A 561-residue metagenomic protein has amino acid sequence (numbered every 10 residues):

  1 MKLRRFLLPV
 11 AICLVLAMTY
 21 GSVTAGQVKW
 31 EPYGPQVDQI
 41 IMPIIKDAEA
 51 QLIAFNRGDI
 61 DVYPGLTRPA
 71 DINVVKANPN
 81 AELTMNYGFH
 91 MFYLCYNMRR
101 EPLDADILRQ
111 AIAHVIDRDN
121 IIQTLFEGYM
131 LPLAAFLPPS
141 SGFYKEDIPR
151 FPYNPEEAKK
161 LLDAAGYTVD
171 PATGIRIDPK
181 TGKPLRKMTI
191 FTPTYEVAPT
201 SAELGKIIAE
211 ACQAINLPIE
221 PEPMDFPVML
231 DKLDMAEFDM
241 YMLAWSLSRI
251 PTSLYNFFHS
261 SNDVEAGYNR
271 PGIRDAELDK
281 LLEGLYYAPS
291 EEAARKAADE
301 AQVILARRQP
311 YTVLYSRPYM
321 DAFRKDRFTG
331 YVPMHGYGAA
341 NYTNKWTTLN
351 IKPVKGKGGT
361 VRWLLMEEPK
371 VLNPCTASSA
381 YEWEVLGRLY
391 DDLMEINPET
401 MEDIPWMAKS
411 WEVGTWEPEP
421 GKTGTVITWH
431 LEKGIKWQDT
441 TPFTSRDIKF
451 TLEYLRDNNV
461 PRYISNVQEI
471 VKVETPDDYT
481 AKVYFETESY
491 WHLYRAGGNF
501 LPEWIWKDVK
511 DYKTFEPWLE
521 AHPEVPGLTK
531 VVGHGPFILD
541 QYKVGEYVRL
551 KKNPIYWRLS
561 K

Functional and structural regions predicted by a protein language model:
R4-L7, H114, D326, I464-P517 (+1 more regions): Surface-exposed binding/hinge segments that line and control ligand-binding clefts or catalytic entry sites
G21-A50, D71-H90, T168-T173, I177-K187 (+6 more regions): Aromatic-rich, solvent-exposed beta-strand/loop patch
G26-W30, D104-E210, R274, A293 (+5 more regions): Append "and occasionally in soluble cytosolic enzymes with long acidic Gly/Pro-rich linkers
E82, H90, V228-Y287, P333 (+2 more regions): Acidic-aromatic pocket-rim loops
I122, A214, P218-M229, N256-R324 (+2 more regions): Extracytoplasmic/peripheral linker and loop segments enriched in polar/acidic and small residues with frequent Thr/Pro
T168-L247, E291, G356-G359, W363-V371 (+1 more regions): Ligand/substrate-recognition segments at binding pockets and active sites
F323-T360: Long beta-strand-rich cores associated with HINT superfamily self-processing modules
L364-P420, V532: N-terminal lobe/hinge region of extracytoplasmic solute-binding protein
